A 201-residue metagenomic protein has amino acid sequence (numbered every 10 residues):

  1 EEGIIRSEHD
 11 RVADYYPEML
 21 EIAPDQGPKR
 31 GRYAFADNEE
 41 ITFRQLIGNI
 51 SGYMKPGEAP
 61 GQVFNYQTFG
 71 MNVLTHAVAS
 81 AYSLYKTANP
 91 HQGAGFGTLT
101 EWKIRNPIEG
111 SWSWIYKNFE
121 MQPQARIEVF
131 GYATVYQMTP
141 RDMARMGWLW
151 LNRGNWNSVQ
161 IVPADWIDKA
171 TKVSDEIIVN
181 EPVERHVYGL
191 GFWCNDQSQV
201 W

Functional and structural regions predicted by a protein language model:
E1-T68, N72-T75, T87: Active-site-proximal loop and beta-strand segments within enzyme catalytic domains
E2-E18, P24, Y82-K117, N157-A164: Short, well-structured active-site flanking segments
Q45-Y53, H76-S83, E101-S113, L149-N152: Glycine-rich, acidic and aromatic/proline-enriched surface loops and short helix-turn segments that act as binding
L46-N49, G70-V78, T134-N155: Active-site-proximal alpha-helical segments within enzyme catalytic domains
G61-V73, Y82, G95-D142: Mid-domain, small-residue-enriched loop/turn segments at the edges of structured enzyme/sensor domains
L84-K86, R153-V159, I177-E181, S198-W201: Substrate-binding/catalytic groove segments of enzymes that remodel or degrade extracellular structural polymers
W112, K117-R126, D168-W201: Active-site Gly/Thr loop motif
W148, S158-T171: A conserved catalytic-loop motif detector
